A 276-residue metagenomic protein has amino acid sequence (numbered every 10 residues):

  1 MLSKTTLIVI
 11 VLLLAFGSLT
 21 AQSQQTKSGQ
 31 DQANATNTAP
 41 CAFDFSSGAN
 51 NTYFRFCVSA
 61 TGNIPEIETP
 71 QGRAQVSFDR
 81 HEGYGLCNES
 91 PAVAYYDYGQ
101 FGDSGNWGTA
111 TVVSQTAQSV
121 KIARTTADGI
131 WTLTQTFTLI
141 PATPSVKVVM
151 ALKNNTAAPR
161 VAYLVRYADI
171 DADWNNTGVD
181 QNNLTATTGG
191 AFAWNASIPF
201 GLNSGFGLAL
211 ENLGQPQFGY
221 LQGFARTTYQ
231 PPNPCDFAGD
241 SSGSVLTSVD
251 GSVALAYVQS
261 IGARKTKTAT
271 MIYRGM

Functional and structural regions predicted by a protein language model:
M1-I8: Bacterial N-terminal signal peptides that target proteins for export
I8-G17: Bacterial N-terminal signal peptides
Q22-A110, K121-T125, T138-I140, A162-Y163 (+3 more regions): Beta-strand-rich N-terminal accessory domains
Q32, N37-A42, P141-S197: Acidic (Asp/Glu-rich), glycine- and aromatic
F78-R80, Y84-A94, Q100-G102, D173-A263: Trp/Gly-enriched beta-strand surface patches
I122-F137, S145-K147: Mobile, glycine-rich extracellular loop/lid and propeptide segments that shape or gate substrate/ligand access
T156, R160, V258-M276: Ser/Thr/Pro-rich, low-complexity mucin-like regions that serve as glycosylated stalks/linkers or repetitive adhesive
